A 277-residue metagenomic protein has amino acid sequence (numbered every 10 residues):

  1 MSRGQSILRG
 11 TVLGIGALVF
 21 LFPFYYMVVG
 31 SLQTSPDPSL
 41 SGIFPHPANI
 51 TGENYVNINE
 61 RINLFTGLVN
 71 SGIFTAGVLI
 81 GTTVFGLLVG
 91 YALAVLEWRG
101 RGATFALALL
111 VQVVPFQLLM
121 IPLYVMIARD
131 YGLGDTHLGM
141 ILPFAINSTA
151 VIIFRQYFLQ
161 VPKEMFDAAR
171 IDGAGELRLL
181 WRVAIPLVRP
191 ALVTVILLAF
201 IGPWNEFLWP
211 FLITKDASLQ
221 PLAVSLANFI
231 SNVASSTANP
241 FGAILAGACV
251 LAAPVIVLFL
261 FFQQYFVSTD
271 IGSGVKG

Functional and structural regions predicted by a protein language model:
M1-R3: Short, Lys/Arg-rich, polar N-terminal cytosolic tail immediately upstream of the first transmembrane signal-anchor
Q5-G277: A structural signal for multi-pass alpha-helical bundles of membrane permease subunits that mediate small-molecule
